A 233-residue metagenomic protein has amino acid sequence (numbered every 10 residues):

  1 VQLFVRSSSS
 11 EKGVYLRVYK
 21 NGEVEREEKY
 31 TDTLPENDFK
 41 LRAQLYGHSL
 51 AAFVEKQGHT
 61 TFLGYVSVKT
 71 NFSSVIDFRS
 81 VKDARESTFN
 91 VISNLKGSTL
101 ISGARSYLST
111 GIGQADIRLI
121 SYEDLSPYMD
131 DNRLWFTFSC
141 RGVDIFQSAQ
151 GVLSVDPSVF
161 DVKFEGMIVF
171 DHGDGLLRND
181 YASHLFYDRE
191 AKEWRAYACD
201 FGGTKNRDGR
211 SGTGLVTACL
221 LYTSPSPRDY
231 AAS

Functional and structural regions predicted by a protein language model:
V1-G113, E123-L125: Extracellular glycan-recognition regions
Y107, G166-L176, R228, S233: Surface-exposed loop and turn segments in beta-propeller and other repeat-based domains that flank or scaffold
T110-G113, D174-D180: Short glycine-/Asp-/Thr-/Trp-enriched loop segments that recur within the blades of beta-propeller repeat domains
A115-R141, A182-T217, S233: Hydrophobic core segments of beta-strands in well-ordered, beta-rich domains
D130-I168: Beta-propeller domains
G142-F146, H172-L177, T204: Acidic-and-aromatic substrate-binding clefts and catalytic sites of carbohydrate-active enzymes
Q150-P157, S211-L220: Beta-propeller blade signature
Y222-P227: Conserved small/polar residues in nucleotide/adenosyl-binding loops
